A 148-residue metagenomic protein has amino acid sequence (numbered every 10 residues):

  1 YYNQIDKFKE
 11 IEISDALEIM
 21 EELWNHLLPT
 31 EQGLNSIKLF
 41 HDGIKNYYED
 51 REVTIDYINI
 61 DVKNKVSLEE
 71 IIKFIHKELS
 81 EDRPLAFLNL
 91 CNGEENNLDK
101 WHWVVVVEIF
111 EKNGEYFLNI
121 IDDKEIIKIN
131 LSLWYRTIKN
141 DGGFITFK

Functional and structural regions predicted by a protein language model:
I5: Conserved phosphoryl-transfer catalytic core
E10-K148: Conserved active-site-adjacent core of cysteine acyl-enzyme catalytic domains
